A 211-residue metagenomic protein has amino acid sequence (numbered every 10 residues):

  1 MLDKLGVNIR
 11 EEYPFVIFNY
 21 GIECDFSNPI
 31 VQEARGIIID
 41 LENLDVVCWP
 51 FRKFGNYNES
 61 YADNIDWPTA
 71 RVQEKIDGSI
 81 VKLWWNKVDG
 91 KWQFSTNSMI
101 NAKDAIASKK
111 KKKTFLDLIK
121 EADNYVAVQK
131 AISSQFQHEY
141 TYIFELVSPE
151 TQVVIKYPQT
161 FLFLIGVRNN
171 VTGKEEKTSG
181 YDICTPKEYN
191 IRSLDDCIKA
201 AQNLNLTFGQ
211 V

Functional and structural regions predicted by a protein language model:
M1-V211: Core nucleotide-handling region used for phosphoryl-transfer chemistry
